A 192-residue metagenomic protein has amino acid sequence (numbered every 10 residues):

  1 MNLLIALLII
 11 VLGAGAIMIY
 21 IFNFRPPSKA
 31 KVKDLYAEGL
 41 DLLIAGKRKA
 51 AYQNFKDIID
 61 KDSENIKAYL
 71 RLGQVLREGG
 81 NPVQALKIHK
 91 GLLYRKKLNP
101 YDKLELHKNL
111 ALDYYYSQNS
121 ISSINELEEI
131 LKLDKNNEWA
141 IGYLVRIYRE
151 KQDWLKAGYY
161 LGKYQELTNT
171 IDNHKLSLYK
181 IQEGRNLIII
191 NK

Functional and structural regions predicted by a protein language model:
M1-D34, E129-R146, E150-N173: Long, contiguous interaction/recruitment modules in multidomain scaffold/adaptor proteins
A30-E64, E78-K87, G91-Y94, N109-N119 (+1 more regions): Alpha-helical segment of the N-proximal tetratricopeptide repeat
Q53-Q84, L133-R146, E150: Short, charge-rich amphipathic alpha-helical segments embedded in non-transmembrane helical bundles/solenoids
A68, D102, L106, A140 (+2 more regions): TPR alpha-solenoid repeat register
A85-Y94, S120-E129, K156-E166, K192: Alpha-helical repeat scaffolds
